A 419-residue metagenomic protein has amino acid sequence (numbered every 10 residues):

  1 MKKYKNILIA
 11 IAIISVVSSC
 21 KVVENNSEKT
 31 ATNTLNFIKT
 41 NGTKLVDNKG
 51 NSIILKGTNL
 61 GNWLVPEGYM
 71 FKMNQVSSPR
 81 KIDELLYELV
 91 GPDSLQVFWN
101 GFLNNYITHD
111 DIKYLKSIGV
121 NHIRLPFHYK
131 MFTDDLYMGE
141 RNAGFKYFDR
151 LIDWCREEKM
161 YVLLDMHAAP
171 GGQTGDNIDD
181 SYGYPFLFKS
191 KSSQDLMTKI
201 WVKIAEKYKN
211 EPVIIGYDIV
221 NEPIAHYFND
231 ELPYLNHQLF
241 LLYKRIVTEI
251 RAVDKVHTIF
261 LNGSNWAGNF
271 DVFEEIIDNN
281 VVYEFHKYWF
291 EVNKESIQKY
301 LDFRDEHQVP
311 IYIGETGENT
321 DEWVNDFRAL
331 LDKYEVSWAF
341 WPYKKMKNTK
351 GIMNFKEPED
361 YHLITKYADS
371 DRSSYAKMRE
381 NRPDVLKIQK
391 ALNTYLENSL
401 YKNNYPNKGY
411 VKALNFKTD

Functional and structural regions predicted by a protein language model:
M1-L8: Bacterial N-terminal signal peptides that target proteins for export
I7, Y129-E140, N325-V336: C-terminal/domain-terminus segments
I9-I14: Hydrophobic helical h-region of N-terminal Sec-dependent signal peptides in bacterial secretory/periplasmic proteins
V16-S19: C-terminal motif of bacterial Sec signal peptides marking the signal peptidase cleavage site
K21-S27: Bacterial lipoprotein signal-peptidase II cleavage site
N33-L35, T40-L55, L60-T258, G263-D271: Active-site mouth of glycoside hydrolases
T34-F37, D195-V202, E206-K345, K350-K366: Extracellular glycoside hydrolase catalytic/binding regions
W323-D419: Aromatic-rich peripheral "rim/lid" segments of glycoside hydrolase catalytic domains that contact and position glycan
